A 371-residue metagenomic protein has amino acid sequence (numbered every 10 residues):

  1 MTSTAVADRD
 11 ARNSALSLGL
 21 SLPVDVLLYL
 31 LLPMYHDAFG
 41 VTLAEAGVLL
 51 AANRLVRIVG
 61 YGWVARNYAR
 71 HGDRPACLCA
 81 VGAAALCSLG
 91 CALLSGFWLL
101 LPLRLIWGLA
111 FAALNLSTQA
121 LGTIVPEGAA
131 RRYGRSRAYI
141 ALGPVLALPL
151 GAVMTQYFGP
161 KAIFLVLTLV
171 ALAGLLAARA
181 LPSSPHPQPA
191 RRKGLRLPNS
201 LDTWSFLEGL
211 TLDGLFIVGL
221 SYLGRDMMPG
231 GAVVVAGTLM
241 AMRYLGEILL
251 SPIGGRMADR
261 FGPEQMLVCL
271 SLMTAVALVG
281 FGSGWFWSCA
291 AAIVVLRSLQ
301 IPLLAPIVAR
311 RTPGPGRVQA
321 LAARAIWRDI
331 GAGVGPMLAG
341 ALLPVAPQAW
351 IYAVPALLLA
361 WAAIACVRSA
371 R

Functional and structural regions predicted by a protein language model:
V6-M34, L197-F216, A291: Pair of pore-lining "gating" transmembrane helices in MFS-fold secondary transporters
L31-A44, V218-V234: Short amphipathic helix-loop junctions that connect adjacent transmembrane helices in Major Facilitator Superfamily/SLC
V48-A65, T238-I253: Central cavity-lining transmembrane alpha-helices of secondary-active solute carriers, predominantly the Major
V59-A92, A258-E264: Conserved MFS/SLC helix-loop-helix module at the cytosolic interface between two early adjacent transmembrane helices
G82-S95, L272-S283: C-terminal ends and interior cores of transmembrane alpha-helices in multi-pass membrane transporters/permeases
L105-I140: Cytoplasmic helix-loop-helix junction between adjacent transmembrane helices in 12-TM secondary transporters
A113-P126, L299-P313: Intracellular juxtamembrane helix-capping segments at the cytosolic ends of symmetry-related transmembrane helices
E264-L304: C-terminal transmembrane helical hairpin of 12-TM major facilitator-type secondary transporters
